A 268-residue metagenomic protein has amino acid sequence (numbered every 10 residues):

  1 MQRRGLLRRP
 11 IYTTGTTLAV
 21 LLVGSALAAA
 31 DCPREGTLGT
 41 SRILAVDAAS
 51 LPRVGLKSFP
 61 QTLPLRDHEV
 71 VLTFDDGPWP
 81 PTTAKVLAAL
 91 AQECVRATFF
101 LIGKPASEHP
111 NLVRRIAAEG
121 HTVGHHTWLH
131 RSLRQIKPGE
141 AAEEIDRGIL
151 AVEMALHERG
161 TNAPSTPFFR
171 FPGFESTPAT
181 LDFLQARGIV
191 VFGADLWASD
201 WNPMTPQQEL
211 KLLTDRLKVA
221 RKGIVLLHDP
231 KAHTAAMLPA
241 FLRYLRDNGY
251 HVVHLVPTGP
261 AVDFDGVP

Functional and structural regions predicted by a protein language model:
Q2-T73, P78-E93, R114, L242-Y244 (+1 more regions): N-terminal pre-catalytic segment of deacetylase/amide-hydrolase enzymes
K57, L87, P110-R114, A142-L150 (+2 more regions): Generic structural signal for well-ordered alpha-helices, preferentially at hydrophobic/aromatic core positions
L65-E69, C94, A118, W128 (+1 more regions): Extracytoplasmic
V70-T73, A97-L101, T122-T127, P167-F171 (+3 more regions): Structural recognition of the beta-strand scaffold that forms the well-ordered cores of secreted hydrolase catalytic
D76-P80, K104-S107, T122-V123, L129-L133 (+5 more regions): Solvent-exposed loop/turn segments at secondary-structure junctions within structured extracellular/periplasmic domains
T82, R131-R159, E175-R221, M237: Alpha-helical scaffold elements lining the catalytic groove of polysaccharide deacetylases
V86-E93, A106-G124, L184-A186, D215-K218: Acidic (Asp/Glu)-rich catalytic clusters
K218-V256: Catalytic grooves of carbohydrate-active enzymes
